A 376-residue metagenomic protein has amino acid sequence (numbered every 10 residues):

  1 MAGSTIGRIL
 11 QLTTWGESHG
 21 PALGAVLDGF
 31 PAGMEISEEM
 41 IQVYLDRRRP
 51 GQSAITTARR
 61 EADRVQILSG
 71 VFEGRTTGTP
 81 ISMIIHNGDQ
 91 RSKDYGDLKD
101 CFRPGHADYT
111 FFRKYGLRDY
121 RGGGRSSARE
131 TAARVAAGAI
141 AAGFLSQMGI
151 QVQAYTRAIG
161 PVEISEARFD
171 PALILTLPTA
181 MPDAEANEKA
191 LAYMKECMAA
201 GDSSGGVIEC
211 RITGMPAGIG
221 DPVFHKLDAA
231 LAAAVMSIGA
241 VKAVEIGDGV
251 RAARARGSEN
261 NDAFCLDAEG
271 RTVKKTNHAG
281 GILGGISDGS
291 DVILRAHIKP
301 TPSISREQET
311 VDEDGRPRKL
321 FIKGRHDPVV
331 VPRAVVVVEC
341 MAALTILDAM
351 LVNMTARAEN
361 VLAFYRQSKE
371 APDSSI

Functional and structural regions predicted by a protein language model:
M1-R59: N-terminal, positively charged regions that mediate nucleic acid binding
Q11-G16, D119-E130, A217-D221, N277-I282 (+1 more regions): A short glycine/serine-rich beta->alpha loop
W15-P21, G201-S204, I208-P317: Glycine-rich anion/phosphate-binding loop at the beta-strand->alpha-helix junction
P21-G33, A128-I150, H225, A229-A233 (+3 more regions): Alpha-helical support elements that line or immediately flank enzyme active sites and cofactor-binding pockets
Y44-P104, D108: Glycine-rich, N-terminal phosphate-binding loop and its surrounding beta-alpha-beta segment
K99-G124, Q308-P328: Short acidic, glycine/tyrosine-flanked loop/strand segments centered on an H-E-D-like triad
R113-V223: Glycine-rich, mobile lid/loop segments that gate access to catalytic sites or pores
S303-I376: Internal helix-turn-beta structural module
